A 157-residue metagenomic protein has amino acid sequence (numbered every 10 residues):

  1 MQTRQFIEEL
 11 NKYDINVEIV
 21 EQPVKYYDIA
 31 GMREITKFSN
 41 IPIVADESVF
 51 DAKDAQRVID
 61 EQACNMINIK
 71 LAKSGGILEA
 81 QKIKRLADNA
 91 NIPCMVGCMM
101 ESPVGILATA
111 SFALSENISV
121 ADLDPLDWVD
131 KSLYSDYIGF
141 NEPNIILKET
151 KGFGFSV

Functional and structural regions predicted by a protein language model:
M1-R4, E8-N11, F38, Y134-V157: N-terminal capping/lid subdomain adjacent to the active-site entrance of alpha/beta enzymes
M1-S39: Metal-dependent enolase-superfamily TIM-barrel catalytic cores that perform enediolate-based chemistry
Q22, L123-P125, T150: Active-site donor-binding loop signature of nucleotide-sugar glycosyltransferases
Y27-V44, V49-N144: Shared catalytic-loop signature of beta/alpha-barrel
